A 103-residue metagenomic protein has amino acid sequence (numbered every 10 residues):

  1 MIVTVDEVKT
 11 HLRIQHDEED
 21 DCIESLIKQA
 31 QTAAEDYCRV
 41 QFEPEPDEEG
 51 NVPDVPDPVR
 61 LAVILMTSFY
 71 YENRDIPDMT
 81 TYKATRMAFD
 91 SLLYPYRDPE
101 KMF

Functional and structural regions predicted by a protein language model:
M1-F103: Divalent metal-cofactor coordination and adjacent catalytic microenvironments
